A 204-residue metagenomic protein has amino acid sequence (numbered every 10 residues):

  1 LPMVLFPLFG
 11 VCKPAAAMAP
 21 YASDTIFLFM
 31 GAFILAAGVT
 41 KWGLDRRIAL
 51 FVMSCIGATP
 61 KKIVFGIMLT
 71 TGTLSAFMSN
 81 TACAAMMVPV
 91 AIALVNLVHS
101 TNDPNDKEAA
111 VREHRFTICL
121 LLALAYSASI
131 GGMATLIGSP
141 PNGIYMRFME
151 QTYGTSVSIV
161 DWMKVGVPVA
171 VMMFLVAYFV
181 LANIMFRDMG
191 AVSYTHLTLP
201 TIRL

Functional and structural regions predicted by a protein language model:
L1, A17, T81, F179-R187 (+1 more regions): Flexible hinge motifs at transmembrane-helix junctions and intramembrane kinks/re-entrant loops in multi-pass membrane
L1, F77, W162-G166: Tryptophan-centric aromatic hotspots in well-structured domains and transmembrane helices
P2, L8-V111: Membrane-embedded alpha-helical segments and adjacent helix-loop junctions characteristic of multi-pass solute
C83-A84, N142, W162, I202: General alpha-helical segment detector with a strong preference for membrane-spanning helices and helix-boundary regions
A93, L97, F148-T152, T198: Active-site catalytic microenvironments for nucleophilic, acid-base chemistry
T101-R187: Membrane-core helix-loop-helix motifs of multi-pass transport proteins
R187-Y194: Short, Lys/Arg-enriched, Gly/Pro-containing loop segments at transmembrane-helix junctions of multi-pass membrane
T195-T201: Conserved small/polar residues in nucleotide/adenosyl-binding loops
